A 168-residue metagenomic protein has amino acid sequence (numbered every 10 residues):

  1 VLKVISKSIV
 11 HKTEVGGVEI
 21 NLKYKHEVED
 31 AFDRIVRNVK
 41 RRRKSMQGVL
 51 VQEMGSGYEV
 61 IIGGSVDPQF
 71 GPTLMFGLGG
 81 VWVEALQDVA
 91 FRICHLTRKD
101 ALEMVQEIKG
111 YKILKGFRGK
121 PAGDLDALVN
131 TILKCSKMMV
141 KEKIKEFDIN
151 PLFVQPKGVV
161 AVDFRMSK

Functional and structural regions predicted by a protein language model:
V1-K168: ATP-dependent carboxylate/acyl-activation modules
